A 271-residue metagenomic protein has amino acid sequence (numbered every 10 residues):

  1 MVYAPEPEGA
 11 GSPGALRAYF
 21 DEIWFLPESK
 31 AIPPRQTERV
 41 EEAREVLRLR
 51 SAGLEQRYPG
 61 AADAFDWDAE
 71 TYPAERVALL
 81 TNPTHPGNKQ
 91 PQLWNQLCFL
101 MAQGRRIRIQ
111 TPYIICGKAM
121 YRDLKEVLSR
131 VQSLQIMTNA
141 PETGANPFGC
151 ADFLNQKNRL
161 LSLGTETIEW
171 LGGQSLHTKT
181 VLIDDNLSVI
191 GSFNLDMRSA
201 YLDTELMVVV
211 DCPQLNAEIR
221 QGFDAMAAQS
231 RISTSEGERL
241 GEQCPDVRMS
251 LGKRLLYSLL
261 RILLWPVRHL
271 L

Functional and structural regions predicted by a protein language model:
M1-L271: Charged, low-complexity intrinsically disordered terminal segments
